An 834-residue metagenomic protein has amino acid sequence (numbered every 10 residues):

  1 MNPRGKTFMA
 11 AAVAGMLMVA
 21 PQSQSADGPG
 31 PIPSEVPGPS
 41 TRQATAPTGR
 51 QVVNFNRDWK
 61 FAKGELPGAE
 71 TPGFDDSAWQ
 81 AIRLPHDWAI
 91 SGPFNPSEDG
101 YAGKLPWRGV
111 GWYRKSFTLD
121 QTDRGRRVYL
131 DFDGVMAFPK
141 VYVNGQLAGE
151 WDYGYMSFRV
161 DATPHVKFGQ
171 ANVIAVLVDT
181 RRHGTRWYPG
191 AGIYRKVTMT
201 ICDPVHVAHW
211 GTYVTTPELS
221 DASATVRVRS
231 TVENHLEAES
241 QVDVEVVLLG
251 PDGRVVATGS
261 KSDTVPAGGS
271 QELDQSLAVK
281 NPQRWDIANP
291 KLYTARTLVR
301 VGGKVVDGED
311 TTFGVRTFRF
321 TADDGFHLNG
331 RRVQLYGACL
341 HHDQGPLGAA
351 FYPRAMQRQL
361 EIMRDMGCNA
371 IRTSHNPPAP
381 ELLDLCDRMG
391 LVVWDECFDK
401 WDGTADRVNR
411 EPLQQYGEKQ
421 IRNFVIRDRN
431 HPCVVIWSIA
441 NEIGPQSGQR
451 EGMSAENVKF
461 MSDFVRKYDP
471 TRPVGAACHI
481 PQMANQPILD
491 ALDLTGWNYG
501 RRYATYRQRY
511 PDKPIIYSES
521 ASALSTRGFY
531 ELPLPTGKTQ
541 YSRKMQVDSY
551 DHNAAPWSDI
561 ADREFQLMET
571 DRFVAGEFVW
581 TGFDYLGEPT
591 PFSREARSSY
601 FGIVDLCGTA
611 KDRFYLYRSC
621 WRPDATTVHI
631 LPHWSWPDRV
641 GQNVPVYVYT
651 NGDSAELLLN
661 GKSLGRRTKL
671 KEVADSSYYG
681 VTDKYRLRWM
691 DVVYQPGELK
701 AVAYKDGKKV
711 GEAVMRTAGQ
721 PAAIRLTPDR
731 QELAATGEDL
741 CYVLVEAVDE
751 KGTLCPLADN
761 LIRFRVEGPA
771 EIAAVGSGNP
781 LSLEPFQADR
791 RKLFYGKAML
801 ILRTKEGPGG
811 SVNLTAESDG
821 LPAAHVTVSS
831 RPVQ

Functional and structural regions predicted by a protein language model:
G28-A46, A148-G149, F168-P204, R284-R300 (+3 more regions): Glycine/proline-rich low-complexity spacer/linker segments in large multi-domain proteins
G28-D131, G184, G190-I193, F583 (+1 more regions): Extended carbohydrate-recognition surfaces in non-catalytic/accessory domains of CAZymes and lectin-like proteins
E65, R108-Y213, H235-L236, P251 (+7 more regions): Accessory beta-strand-rich segments of carbohydrate-active enzymes
P72-D75, S240-E245, I287-T294, N651 (+4 more regions): Short flexible loop/turn segments that cap and initiate beta-strands
A81-D87, S91-P96, W151, K196 (+2 more regions): Extended substrate-binding grooves/exosites of carbohydrate-active enzymes
A162-P164, Q275-R284, L687-Y694, F786-E806: Short, hydrophobic beta-strand segments
K167-G169, R229-T321, W689-G697, A703-D706 (+3 more regions): Extended acidic/polar, glycine-enriched regions that form or flank non-catalytic beta-rich accessory modules
V228-V232, L298, P632, V646-T650 (+5 more regions): Beta-strand-rich structural segments
